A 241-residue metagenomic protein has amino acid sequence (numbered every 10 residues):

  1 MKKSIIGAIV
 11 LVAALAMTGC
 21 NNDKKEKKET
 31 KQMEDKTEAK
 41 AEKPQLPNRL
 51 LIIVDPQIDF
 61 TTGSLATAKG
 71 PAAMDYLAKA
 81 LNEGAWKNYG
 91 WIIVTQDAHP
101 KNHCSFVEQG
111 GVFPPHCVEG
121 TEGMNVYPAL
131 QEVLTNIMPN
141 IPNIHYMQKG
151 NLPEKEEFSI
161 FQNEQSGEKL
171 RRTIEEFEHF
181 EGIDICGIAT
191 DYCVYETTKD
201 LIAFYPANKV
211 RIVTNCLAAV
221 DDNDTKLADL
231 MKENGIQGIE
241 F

Functional and structural regions predicted by a protein language model:
M1-S4: Positively charged n-region of N-terminal signal peptides that target proteins for export
I9-L11: N-terminal intrinsically disordered, low-complexity regulatory tails that precede a folded domain
A14-M17: Bacterial Sec-type N-terminal signal peptides, specifically the leucine/valine-rich hydrophobic h-region
C20-N21, K25-I52, Q57-D59, A72-W91 (+1 more regions): Active-site-adjacent betaalpha module
T61-P71: Acidic/histidine-rich helix-loop elements that form or flank divalent-metal/phosphate-binding sites at the catalytic
